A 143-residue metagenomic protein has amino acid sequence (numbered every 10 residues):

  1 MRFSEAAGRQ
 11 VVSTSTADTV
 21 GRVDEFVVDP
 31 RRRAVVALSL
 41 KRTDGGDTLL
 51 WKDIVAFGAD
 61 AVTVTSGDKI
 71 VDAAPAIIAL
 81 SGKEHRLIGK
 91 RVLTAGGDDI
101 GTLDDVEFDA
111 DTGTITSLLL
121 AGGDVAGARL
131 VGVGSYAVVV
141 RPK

Functional and structural regions predicted by a protein language model:
M1-K143: Peripheral interaction segments used for macromolecular assembly
